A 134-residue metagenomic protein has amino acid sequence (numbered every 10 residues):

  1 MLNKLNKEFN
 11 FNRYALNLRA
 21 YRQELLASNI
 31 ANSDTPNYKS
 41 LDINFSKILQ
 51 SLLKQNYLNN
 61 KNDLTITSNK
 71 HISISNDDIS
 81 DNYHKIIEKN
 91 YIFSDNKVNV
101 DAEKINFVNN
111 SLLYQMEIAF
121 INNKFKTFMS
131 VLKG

Functional and structural regions predicted by a protein language model:
M1-G134: Amphipathic alpha-helical polymerization modules
